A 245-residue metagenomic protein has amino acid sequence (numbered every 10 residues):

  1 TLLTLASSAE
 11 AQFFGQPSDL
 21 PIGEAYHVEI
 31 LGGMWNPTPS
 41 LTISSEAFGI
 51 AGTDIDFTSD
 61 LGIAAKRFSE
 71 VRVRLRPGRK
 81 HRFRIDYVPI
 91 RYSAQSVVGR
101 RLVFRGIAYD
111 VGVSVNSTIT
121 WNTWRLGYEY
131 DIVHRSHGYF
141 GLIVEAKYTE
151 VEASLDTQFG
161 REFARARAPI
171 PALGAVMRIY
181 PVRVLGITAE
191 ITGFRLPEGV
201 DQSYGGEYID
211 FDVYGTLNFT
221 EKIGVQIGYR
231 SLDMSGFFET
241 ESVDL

Functional and structural regions predicted by a protein language model:
A6-S8: N-terminal signal peptide c-region/cleavage motif recognized by signal peptidases
A11-I90: Short glycine/proline- and aromatic-enriched beta-strand/turn motifs that initiate or cap beta-hairpins
A25-H27, K66-E70, W121-R125, A168-A172 (+1 more regions): Transmembrane beta-barrel architecture of outer-membrane proteins
I30-G32, V71-L75, I85, L126-Y130 (+3 more regions): Residues on the lipid-exposed face of transmembrane beta-strands in outer-membrane beta-barrel proteins
I30-N36, I85-P89, L142-Y148, A189-G193 (+2 more regions): Transmembrane beta-barrel strands of outer-membrane/channel proteins
T38-K66, P89-N122, Y148-A168, L196-Y204 (+1 more regions): Extracellular/periplasm-exposed beta-strand and loop segments of Gram-negative cell-envelope proteins, dominated by
K80-F83, S136-G138, R183-I187, F219-V225: Repeated loop/turn-to-beta-strand initiation elements of outer-membrane beta-barrel proteins
Y139-G141, Y148-V151, F159-P197: Detector for outer-membrane/organellar transmembrane beta-barrel domains, recognizing the amphipathic beta-strand
